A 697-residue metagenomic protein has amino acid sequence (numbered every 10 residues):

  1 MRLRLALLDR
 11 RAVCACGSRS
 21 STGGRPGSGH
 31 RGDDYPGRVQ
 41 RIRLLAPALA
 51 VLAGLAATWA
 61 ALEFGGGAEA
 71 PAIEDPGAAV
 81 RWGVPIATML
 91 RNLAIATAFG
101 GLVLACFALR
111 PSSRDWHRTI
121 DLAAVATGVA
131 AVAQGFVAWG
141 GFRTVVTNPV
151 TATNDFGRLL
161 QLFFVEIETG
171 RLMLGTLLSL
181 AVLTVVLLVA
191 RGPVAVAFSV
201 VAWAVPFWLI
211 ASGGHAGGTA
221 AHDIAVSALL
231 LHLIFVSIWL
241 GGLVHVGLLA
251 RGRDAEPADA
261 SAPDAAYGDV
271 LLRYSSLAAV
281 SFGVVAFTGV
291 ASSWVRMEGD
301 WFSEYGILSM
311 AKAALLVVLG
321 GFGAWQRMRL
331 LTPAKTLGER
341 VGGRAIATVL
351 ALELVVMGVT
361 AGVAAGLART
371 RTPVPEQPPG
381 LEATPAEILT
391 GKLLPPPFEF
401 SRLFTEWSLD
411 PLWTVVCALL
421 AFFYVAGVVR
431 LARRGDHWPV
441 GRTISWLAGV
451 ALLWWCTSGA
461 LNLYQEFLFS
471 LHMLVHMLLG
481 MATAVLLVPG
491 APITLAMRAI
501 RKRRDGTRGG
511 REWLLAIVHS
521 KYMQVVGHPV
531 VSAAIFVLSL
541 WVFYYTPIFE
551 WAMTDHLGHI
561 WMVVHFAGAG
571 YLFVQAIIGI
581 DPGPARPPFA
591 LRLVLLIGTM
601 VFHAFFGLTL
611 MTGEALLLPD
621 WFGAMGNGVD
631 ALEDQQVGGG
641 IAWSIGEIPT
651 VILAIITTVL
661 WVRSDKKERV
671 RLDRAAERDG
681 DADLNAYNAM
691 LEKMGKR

Functional and structural regions predicted by a protein language model:
L3-L8: Leucine-biased recognition of intrinsically disordered, low-complexity hydrophobic segments
C16-T22: Intrinsic disorder
G27-R697: Alpha-helical membrane segments of multi-pass proteins
